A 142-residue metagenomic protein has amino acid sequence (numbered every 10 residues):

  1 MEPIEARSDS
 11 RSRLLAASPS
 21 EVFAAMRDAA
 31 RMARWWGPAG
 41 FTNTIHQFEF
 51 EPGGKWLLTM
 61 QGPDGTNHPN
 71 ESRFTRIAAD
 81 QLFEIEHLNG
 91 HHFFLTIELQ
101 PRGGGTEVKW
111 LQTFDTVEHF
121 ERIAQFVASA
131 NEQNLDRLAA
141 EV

Functional and structural regions predicted by a protein language model:
M1-T42: Hydrophobic ligand-binding cavity/cleft-lining segments
P3-R7, F50, D64-H68, L88-H91 (+1 more regions): A generic structural micro-feature
S8-S10, N43-I45, N67-E71, H92-T96: Short, surface-exposed coil-to-beta transition loops
P19-S20, E51, T75-D80, E98-E107: A short, structured loop/turn motif at beta-sheet edges
V22, M26, M32, W56-L58 (+5 more regions): Hydrophobic pocket/interface hotspot
T44-E86: Glycine-rich portal/gate segments that line the openings of hydrophobic small-molecule binding cavities
E84-Q133: Beta-strand/loop substructures that line and gate deep hydrophobic ligand-binding cavities in soluble
